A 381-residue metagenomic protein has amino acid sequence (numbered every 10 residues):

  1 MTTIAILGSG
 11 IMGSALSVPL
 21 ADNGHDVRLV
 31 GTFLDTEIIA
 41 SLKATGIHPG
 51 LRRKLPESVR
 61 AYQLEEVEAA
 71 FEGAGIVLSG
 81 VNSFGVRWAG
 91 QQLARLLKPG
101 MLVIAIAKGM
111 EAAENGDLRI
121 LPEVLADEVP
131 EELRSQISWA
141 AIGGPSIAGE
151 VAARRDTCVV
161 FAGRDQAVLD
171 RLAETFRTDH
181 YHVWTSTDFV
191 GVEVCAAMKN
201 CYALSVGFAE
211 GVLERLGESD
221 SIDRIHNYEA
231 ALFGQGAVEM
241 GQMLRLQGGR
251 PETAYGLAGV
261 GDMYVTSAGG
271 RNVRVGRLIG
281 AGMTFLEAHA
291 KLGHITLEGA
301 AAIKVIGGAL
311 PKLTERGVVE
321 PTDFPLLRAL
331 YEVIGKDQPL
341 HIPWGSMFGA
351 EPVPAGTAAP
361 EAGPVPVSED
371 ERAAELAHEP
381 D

Functional and structural regions predicted by a protein language model:
M1-K54, R60-Y62, A113, V124-E128 (+2 more regions): NAD(P)+-binding Rossmann beta1-loop-alpha1 motif at the extreme N-terminus of oxidoreductases
T2-T3, L102, L330: Residues that mark the start of a beta-strand
G8, G31, A105-A107, G143 (+1 more regions): Short beta-strand/turn micro-motifs composed of small residues that flank or help shape donor/cofactor-binding pockets
A61-R155, L172: Rossmann-like NAD(P)(H) cofactor-binding subdomain of soluble oxidoreductases
L96, E131-S138, D156-T253: Internal alpha-helical scaffold of NAD(P)-dependent oxidoreductase catalytic cores
A105, I137-G143, V183-T187, Y255 (+1 more regions): General beta-strand structural signal in soluble alpha/beta enzymes
K199, L204-E214, D223, A230-G241 (+1 more regions): NAD(P)-dependent Rossmann-like dehydrogenase/reductase catalytic/cofactor-binding core
